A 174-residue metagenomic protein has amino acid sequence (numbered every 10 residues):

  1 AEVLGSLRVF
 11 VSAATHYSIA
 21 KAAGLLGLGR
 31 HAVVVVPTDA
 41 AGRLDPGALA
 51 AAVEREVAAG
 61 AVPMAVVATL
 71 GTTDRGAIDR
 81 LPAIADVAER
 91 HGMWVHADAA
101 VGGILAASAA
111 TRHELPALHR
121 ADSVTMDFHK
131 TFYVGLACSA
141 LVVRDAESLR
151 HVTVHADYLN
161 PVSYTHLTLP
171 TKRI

Functional and structural regions predicted by a protein language model:
A1, S163-Y164: Accessible peptide chain termini
A1-R150: Conserved PLP-enzyme active-site core in the AAT-like
E147-S163: Active-site phosphate/pyrophosphate-binding segments
T165-I174: Conserved small/polar residues in nucleotide/adenosyl-binding loops
